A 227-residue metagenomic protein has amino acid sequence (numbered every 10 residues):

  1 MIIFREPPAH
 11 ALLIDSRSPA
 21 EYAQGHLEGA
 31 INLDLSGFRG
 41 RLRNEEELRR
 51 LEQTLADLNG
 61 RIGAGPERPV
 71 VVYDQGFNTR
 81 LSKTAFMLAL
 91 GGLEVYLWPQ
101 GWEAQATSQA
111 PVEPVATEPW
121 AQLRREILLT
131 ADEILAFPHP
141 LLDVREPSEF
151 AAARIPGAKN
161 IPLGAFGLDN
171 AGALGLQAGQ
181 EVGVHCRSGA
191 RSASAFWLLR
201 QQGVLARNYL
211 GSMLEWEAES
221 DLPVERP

Functional and structural regions predicted by a protein language model:
M1-Q24, N78, E94-A152: Flexible, polar/low-complexity N-terminal or interdomain linker segments that lie immediately upstream of folded
L35-G40, Q100-E103, L163-L168, L210-L214: Short, acidic/turn-prone active-site loops that include or flank metal/cofactor- and phosphate-binding residues
G37-R68, K159-G183: Helix-loop module immediately N-terminal to the HCX5R catalytic loop in PTP-like cysteine phosphatase domains
E47-E126, A195-S212: Thiolate-centered catalytic microenvironments shared by cysteine-dependent enzyme domains
T79, G189-A190: Residue-level detector of alpha-helix initiation sites
R124, F137-L141, E146, S192-F196 (+2 more regions): Short histidine
C186: Short cysteine clusters
